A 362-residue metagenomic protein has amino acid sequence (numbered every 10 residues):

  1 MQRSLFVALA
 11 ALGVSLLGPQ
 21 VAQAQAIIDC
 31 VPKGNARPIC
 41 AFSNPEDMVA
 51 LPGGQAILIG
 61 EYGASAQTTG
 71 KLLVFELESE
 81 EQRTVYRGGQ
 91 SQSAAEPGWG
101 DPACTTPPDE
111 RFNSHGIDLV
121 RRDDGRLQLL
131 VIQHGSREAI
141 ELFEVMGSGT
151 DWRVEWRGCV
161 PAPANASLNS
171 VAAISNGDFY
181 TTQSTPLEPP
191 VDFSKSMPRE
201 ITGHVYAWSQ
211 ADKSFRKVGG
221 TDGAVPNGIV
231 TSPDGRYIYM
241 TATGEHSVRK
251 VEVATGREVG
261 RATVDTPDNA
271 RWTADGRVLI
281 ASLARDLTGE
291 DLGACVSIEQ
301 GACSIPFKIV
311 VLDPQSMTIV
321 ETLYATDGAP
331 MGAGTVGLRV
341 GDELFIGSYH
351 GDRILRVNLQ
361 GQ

Functional and structural regions predicted by a protein language model:
A24-K33, E200, K308, D313: Blade/loop signatures of beta-propeller domains
Q25-N44, W99-P102, V154, V320-A325: A short helix->beta-strand "capping" segment at the edge of beta-propeller domains
F42-G53, T68-T69, S91-R121, W156 (+6 more regions): Beta-rich, blade/repeat-based domains predominating in secreted/periplasmic proteins but also intracellular
L58-S93: Beta-propeller domains
I59-G70, V131-I132, T181-E200, A281-S304: Short, conserved, GDST-rich strand-edge loop motifs in beta-rich repeat architectures
E76-E80, V145-G149, W208-K213, E252-G256 (+2 more regions): Short loop/turn segments that connect beta-strands within beta-propeller blades
V264-L323: Loop/turn-rich, solvent-exposed surfaces of beta-rich toroidal or solenoidal domains
A333-Q362: Blade-level signature of beta-propeller repeat domains, shared across WD40, Kelch, NHL, RCC1 and BNR/Asp-box propellers
